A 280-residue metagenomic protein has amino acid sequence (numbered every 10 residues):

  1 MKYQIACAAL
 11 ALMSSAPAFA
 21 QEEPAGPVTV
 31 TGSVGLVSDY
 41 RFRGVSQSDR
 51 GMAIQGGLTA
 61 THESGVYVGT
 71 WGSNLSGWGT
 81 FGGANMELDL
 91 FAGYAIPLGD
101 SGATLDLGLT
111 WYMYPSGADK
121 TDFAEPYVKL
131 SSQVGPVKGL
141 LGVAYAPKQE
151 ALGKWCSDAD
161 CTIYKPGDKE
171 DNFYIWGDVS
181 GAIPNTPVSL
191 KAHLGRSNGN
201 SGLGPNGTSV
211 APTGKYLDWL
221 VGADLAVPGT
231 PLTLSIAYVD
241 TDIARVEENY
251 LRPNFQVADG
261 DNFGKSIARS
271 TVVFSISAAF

Functional and structural regions predicted by a protein language model:
M1-P27, F280: Cleavable N-terminal export/targeting peptides
Q21-S76: Short glycine/proline- and aromatic-enriched beta-strand/turn motifs that initiate or cap beta-hairpins
V28, R50-I54, A84-L88, A103 (+4 more regions): Residues that define the transmembrane beta-barrel architecture of outer-membrane proteins
L36-F42, G72-S76, I96, L109-P115 (+7 more regions): Transmembrane beta-strands of outer-membrane beta-barrel pores
F42-D49, W78-M86, S116-A124, A151-D160 (+3 more regions): Outer-membrane beta-barrel translocator domains and adjoining extracellular loop/strand segments of Gram-negative
S64-T70, G99-L107, G135-L141, N185-K191 (+1 more regions): Repeated loop/turn-to-beta-strand initiation elements of outer-membrane beta-barrel proteins
V66-D122, P205, F263: Surface-exposed loop and membrane-interface regions of Gram-negative outer-membrane beta-barrel proteins
L225-V227, G264-F280: Outer-membrane beta-barrel "beta-signal"
